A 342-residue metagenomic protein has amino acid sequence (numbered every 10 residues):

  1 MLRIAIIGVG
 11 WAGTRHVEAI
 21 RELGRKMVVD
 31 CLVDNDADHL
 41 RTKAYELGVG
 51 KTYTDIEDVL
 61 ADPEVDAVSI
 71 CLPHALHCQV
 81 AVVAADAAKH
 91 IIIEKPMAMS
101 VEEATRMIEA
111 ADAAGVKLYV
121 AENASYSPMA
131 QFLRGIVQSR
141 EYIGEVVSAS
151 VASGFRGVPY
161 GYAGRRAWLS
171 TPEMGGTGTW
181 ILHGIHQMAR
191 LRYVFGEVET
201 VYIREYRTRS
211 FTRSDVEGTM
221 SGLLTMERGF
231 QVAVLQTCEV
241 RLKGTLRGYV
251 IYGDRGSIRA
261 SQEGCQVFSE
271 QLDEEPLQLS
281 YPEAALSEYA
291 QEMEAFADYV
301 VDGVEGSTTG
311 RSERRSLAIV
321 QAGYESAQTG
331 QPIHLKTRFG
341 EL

Functional and structural regions predicted by a protein language model:
M1, I6, A67-I70, D298-L342: C-terminal helix-rich "cap/oligomerization" subdomain common to oxidoreductases
M1-L47: N-terminal Rossmann-like dinucleotide-binding module
G13, I93, L118-V120, V234 (+1 more regions): Hydrophobic residues in well-ordered beta-strands that form the structural core
H16, L47-A110: Beta-loop-alpha module in the N-terminal Rossmann-like domain of NAD(P)-dependent dehydrogenases, especially those
N35, P282-M293: Active-site loop of classical SDR/Rossmann-like NAD(P)-dependent oxidoreductases, centered on the catalytic Tyr-X3-Lys
R106-A124, G144-A149: Rossmann-fold dehydrogenase core element
A124-R213, G330: Predominantly a Rossmann-like dinucleotide-binding segment in NAD(P)-dependent oxidoreductases
L182, M188-G264, A290-V304, G340-L342: Contiguous beta-strand/loop segments that form the cofactor/metal-binding neighborhood of enzyme cores
